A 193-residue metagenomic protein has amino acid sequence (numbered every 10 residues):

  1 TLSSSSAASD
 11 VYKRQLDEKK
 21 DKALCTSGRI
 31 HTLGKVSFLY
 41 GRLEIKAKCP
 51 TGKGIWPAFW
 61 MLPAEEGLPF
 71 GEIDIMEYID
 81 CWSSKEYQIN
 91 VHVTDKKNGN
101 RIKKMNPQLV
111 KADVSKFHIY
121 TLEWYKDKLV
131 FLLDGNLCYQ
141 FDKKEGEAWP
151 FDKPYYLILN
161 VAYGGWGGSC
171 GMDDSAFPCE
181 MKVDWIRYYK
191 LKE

Functional and structural regions predicted by a protein language model:
T1-Y12: Single conserved hydrophobic/aromatic residue that forms the stacking wall/gate of nucleotide- or nucleobase-binding
S9, V36-L39, E66-P69, D113 (+2 more regions): Extracellular/periplasmic catalytic domains that process cell-envelope and extracellular macromolecules
K13-E86: Secretory/extracellular carbohydrate-interaction modules and structurally similar beta-sandwich "look-alikes"
I30-K35, M105-K111, G146: Beta-strand-rich interaction surfaces with strong enrichment in secreted/lumenal proteins
L43-I45, F117-W124, L129-F131: Short tryptophan-centered beta-strand motifs in secreted/extracellular beta-sheet-rich domains of glycan-recognition
L68-K116, G168: Glycine-aromatic-enriched beta-strand/loop faces of beta-sandwich-type recognition domains, especially lectin-like
A112-S115, V130-M181, L191: Aromatic sugar-binding interfaces of carbohydrate-active proteins
D184-Y188: Extracellular beta-strand elements of beta-rich domains used for carbohydrate recognition/degradation or cell-matrix
